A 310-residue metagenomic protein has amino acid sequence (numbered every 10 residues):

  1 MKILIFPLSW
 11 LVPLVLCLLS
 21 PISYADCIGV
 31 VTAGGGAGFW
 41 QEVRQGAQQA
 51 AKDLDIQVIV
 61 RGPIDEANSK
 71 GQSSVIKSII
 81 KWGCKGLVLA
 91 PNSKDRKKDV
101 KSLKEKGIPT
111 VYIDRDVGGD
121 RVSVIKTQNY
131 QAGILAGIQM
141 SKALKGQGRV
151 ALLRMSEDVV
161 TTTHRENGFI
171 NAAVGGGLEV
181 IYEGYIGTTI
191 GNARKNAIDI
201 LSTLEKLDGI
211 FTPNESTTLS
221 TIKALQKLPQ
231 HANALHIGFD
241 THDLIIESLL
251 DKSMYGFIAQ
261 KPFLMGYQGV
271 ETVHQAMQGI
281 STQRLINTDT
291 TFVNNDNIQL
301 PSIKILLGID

Functional and structural regions predicted by a protein language model:
C27-G46, A50, L54, I59-S73 (+4 more regions): Extracytoplasmic "Venus flytrap"
F39-L54, A132-A136, V160-E179, N192 (+3 more regions): Short, solvent-exposed amphipathic alpha-helices that sit in or adjacent to ligand/effector-binding or catalytic
K52-D65, R149-R154, A173-G191: Short beta-strand elements in bilobed, periplasmic/extracellular small-molecule ligand-binding domains
Q72, I125-V150, N192-R194, H242-I245 (+1 more regions): Hydrophobic alpha-helical segments within soluble ligand-binding/sensing domains
K77-I80, K85-K104, F169, I186-E247: Hydrophobic alpha-helical
S93-Q131, K142, R149, D240-Y255 (+1 more regions): Flexible loop/hinge segments that line or gate small-molecule binding clefts
A173, K261-D310: Hinge/cleft segment of the Venus flytrap/periplasmic-binding protein
